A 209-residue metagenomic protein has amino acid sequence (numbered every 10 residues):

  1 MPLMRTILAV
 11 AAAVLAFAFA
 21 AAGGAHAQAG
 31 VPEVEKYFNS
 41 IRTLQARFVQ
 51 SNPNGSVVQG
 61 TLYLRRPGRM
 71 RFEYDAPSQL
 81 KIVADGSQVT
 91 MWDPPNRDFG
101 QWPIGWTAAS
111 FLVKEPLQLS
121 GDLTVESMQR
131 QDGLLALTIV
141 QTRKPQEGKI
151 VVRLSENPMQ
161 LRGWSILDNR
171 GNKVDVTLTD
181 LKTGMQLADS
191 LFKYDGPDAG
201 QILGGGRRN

Functional and structural regions predicted by a protein language model:
M1-M4: N-terminal secretory signal peptides that target proteins for export/translocation
A9-A21: Bacterial N-terminal signal peptides
A21-A27: Sec/Tat signal peptide C-region and signal peptidase I cleavage site
K36-G55: A short, Trp-centered hydrophobic/proline-enriched beta-strand micro-motif
F38, W106-S120: Short, solvent-exposed helix-to-loop capping segments enriched in aromatics
I41-T43, V57-Q59, R65-P67, P77 (+6 more regions): Extracytoplasmic
V57-F111, V174-D175, D180: An acidic-aromatic
S120-N209: Gly/Pro-enriched, hydrophobic low-complexity segments that function as extracytoplasmic propeptides/linkers
